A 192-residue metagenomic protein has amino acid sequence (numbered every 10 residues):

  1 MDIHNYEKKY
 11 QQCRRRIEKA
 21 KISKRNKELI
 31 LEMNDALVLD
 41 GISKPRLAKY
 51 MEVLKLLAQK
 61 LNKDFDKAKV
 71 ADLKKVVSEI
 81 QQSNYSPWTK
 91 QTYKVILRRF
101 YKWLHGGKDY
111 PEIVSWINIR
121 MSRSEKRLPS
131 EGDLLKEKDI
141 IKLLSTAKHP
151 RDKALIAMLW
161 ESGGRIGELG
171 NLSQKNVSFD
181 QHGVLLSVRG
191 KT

Functional and structural regions predicted by a protein language model:
M1-K19: Charged, compositionally biased N-terminal leader segments and the immediate start of the first structured element
R14-A20, E28-P129: N-terminal core-binding DNA-recognition domain of tyrosine recombinases/integrases
E28-L29, D72, L135-K138, P150-R151: Alpha-helix N-cap/N′ positions at the starts of helices
L47, L97, L155-I156, G163 (+1 more regions): Alpha-helix N-cap/helix-start motif at helix boundaries, enriched for small hydrophobics
M121-E125, L135, V188-K191: Acidic/polar active-site rim loop that often engages polyanionic ligands
E137-I166, T192: Basic, Lys/Arg- and aromatic-enriched nucleic-acid-binding interface segment
N171-T192: Conserved tyrosine-mediated DNA breakage-rejoining catalytic core shared by Y-recombinases
